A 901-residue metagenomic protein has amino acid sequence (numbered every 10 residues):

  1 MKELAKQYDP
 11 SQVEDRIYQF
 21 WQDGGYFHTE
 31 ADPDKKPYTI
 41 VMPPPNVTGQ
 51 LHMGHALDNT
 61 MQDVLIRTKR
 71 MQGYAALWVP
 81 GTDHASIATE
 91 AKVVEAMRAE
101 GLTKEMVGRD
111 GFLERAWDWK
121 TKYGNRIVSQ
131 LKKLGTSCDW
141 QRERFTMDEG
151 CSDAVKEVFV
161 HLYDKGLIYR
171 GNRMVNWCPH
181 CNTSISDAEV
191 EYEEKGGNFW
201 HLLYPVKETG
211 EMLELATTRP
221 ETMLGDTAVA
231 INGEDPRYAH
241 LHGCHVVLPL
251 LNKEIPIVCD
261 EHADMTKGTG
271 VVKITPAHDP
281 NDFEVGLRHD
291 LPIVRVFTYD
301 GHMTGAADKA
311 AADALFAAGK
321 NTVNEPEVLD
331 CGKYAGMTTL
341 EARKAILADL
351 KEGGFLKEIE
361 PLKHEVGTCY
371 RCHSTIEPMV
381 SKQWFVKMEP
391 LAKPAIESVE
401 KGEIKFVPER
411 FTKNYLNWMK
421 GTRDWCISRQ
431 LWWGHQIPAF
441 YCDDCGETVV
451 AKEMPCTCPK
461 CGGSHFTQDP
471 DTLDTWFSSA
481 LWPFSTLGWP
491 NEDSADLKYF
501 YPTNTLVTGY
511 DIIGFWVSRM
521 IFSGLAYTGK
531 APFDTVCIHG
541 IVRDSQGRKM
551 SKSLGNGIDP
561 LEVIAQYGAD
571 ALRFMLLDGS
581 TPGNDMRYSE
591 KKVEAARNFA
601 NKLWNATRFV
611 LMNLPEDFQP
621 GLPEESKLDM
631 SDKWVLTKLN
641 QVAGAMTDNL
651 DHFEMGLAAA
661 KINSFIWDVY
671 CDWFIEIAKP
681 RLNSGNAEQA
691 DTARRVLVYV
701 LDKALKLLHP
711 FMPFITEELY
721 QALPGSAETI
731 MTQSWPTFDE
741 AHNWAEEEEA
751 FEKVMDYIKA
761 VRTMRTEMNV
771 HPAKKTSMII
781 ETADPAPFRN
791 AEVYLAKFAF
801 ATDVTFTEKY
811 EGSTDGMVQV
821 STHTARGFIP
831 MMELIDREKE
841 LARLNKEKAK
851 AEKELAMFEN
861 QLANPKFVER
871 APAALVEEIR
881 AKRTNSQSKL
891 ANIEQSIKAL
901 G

Functional and structural regions predicted by a protein language model:
M1-E234, T275-R288, P292-A311, R343 (+9 more regions): N-terminal, positively charged nucleic-acid-binding surface of large information/translation enzymes
D34-M42, V64, E100-T103, V128-G135 (+8 more regions): Active-site-adjacent bridging/hinge elements
P37-P43, G49, K273-I274, D443-C445 (+2 more regions): Short hydrophobic beta-strand segments
G54-I66, G73, T82-D83, C151-A154 (+8 more regions): Structured ligand/cofactor/substrate-binding pocket environments in proteins
R67-A75, A96-R109, S129, K133-C138 (+17 more regions): Secondary-structure transition/capping motifs at alpha-helix termini and the adjoining loop/turn into the next element
C181, L251, C372, D443-C445 (+1 more regions): Short Cys/His-rich metal-coordination motifs, predominantly Zn2+-binding knuckles/fingers
H201, N417-F477, L481, A526-A569 (+2 more regions): Feature 926 captures the class I aminoacyl-tRNA synthetase adenylation module centered on the KMSKS loop
L391-E409, L497-Y499, K853: Residues forming anionic-ligand binding surfaces in small-molecule and nucleic-acid pockets of primarily soluble enzymes
